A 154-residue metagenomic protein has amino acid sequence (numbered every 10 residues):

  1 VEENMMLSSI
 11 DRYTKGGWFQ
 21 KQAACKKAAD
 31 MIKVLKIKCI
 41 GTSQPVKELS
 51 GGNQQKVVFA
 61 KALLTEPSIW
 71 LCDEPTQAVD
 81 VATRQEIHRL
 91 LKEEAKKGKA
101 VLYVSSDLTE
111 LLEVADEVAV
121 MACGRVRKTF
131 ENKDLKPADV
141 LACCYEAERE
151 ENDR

Functional and structural regions predicted by a protein language model:
V1-R154: Glycine-rich phosphate-binding loops of nucleotide-dependent enzymes
